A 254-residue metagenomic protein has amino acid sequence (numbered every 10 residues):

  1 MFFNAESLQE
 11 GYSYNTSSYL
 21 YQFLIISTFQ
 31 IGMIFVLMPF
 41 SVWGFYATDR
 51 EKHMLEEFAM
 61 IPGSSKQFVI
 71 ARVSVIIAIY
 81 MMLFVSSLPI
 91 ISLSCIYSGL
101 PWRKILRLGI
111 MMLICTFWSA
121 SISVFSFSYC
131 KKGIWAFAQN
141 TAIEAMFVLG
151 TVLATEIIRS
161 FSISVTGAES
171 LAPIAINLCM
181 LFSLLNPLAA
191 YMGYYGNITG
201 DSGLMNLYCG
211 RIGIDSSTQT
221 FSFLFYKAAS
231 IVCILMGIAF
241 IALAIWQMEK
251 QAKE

Functional and structural regions predicted by a protein language model:
M1, G32, V75-S92, M112 (+5 more regions): Hydrophobic alpha-helical transmembrane segments in multi-pass membrane proteins
F3-S17, L149-A239, L243: Terminal transmembrane helical anchor/hairpin motif
Q9-L20, P89-L113: Membrane-interfacial helix-loop-helix connectors in multipass membrane proteins
Q22-T48, K52: Long, hydrophobic alpha-helical segments
M38-V42, I90, S121-I122, A244: Hydrophobic/aromatic residues in alpha-helical transmembrane segments
W43-M81: Helix-loop-helix units of permease transmembrane domains in multi-pass membrane transporters, especially ABC
R107-W135, E144-V148: Hydrophobic alpha-helical transmembrane segments of polytopic membrane proteins
M248-E254: Short cytosolic juxtamembrane segments of multi-pass membrane proteins
